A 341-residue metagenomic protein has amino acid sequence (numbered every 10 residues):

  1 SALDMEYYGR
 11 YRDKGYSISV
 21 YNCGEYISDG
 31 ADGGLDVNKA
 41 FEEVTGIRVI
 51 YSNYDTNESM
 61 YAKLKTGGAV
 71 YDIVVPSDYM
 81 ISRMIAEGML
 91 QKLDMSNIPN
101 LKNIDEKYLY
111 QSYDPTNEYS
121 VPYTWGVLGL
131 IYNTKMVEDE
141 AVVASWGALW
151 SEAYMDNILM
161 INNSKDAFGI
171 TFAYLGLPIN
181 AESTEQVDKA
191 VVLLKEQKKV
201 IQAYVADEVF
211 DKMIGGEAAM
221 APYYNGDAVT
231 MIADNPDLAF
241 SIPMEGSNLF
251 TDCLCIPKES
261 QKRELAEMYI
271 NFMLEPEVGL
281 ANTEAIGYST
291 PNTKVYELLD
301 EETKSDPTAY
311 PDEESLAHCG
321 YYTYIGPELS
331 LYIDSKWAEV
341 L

Functional and structural regions predicted by a protein language model:
A2-R83: Early extracytoplasmic/lumenal segment of secretory-pathway proteins
S19-G34, A69-E217: Extracytoplasmic ligand-binding site segments that recognize negatively charged/polar headgroups
I50-S52, Q202-Y204, A239-S241: General small-molecule cofactor/ligand-binding pocket signal
M60-Y61, I81, W146, V209-K212 (+3 more regions): Short, hydrophobic alpha-helical packing/hinge segments within bilobed ligand-binding/sensory domains
M80-R83, M220-D237: A ligand-binding cleft/hinge motif common to bilobed small-molecule-binding domains
N103, D188-E196, D234-K258: Periplasmic-binding protein-like
P257-A317: Mature extracytoplasmic/periplasmic domains
E313-L341: Conserved C-terminal helix/tail region of periplasmic/extracytoplasmic solute-binding proteins
